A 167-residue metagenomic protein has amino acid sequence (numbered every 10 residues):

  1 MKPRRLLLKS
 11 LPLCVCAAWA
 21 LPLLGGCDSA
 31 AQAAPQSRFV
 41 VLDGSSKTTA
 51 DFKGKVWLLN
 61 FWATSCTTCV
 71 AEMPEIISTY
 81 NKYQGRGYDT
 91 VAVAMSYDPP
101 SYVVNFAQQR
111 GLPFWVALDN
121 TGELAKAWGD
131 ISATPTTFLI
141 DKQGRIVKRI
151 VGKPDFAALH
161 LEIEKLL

Functional and structural regions predicted by a protein language model:
M1-C14, A18, P22-G25: N-terminal secretory signal peptides and thylakoid transit peptides that target proteins across membranes
G25-T49: N-terminal "domain-start" segment that seeds a small globular fold
A34-P35, W57, T134-P135: Short loop/turn microsegments at loop-to-beta-strand junctions
L42, F52, K142: Short, ordered coil/turn segments that flank beta-strands lining enzyme active or ligand-binding pockets
T49-T67: Short active-site neighborhood of thiol/selenol oxidoreductases, capturing the structured segment around
L58-N60, A92-A94, F138-L139: Hydrophobic beta-strand core positions in alpha/beta domains
V70-R110, N120-K126: Structural microenvironment flanking redox-active thiols in thiol-disulfide oxidoreductases
Q108-P113, N120-E164: Thiol/disulfide oxidoreductase modules built on the thioredoxin-like
